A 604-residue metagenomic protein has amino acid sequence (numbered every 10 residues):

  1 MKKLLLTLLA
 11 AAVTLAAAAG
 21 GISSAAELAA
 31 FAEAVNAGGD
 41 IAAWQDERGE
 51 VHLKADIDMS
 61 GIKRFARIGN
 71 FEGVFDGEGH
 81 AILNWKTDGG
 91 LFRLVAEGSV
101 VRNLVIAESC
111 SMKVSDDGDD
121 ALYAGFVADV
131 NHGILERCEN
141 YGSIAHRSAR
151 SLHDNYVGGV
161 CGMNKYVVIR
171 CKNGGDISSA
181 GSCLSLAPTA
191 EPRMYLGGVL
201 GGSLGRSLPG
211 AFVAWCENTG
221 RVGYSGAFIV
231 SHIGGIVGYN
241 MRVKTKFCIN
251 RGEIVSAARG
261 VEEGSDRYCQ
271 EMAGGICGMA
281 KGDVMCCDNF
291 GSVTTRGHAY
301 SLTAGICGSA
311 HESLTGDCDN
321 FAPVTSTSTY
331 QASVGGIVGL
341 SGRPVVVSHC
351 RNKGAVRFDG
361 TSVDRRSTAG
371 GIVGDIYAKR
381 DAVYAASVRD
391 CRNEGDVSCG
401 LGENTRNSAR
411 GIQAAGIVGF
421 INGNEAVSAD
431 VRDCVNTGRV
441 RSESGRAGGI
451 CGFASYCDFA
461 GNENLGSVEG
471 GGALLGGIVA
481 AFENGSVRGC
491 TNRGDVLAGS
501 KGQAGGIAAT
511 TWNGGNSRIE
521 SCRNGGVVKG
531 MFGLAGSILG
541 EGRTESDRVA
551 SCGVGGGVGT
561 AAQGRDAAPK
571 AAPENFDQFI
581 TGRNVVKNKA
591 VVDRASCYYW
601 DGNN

Functional and structural regions predicted by a protein language model:
M1-L4: Positively charged n-region of N-terminal signal peptides that target proteins for export
L6-L9, A385: Generic hydrophobic-segment detector
L9-A18: Hydrophobic h-region of N-terminal signal peptides that target proteins for export in Gram-negative bacteria
A19-N604: Surface-exposed repetitive/solenoidal architectures
